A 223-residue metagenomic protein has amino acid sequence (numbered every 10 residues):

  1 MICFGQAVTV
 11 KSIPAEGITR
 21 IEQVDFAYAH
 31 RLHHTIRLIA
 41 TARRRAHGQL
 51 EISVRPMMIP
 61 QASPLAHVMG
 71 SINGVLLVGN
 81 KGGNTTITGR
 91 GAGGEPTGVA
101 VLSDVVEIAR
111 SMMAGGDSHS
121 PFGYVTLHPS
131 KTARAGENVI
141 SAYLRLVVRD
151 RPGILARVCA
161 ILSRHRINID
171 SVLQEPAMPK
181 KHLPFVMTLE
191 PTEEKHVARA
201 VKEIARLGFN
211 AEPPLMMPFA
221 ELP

Functional and structural regions predicted by a protein language model:
M1-H67, I72-G74: Substrate-binding/catalytic subdomain of NAD(P)-dependent oxidoreductase enzymes
C3-T9, V78-T85, N138: Short acidic (Asp/Glu) and glycine-rich catalytic loops that position anionic groups and cofactors
R37-L38, S53, L76, T86-T88 (+3 more regions): Structured core elements
A62-P64, E95, G115: Conserved nucleotide-binding/hydrolysis modules and their immediate coupling elements across P-loop/ASCE NTPase motors
S71, G79, T85-I87, E107: C-terminal transmembrane helices and immediately adjacent loops/tails of multi-pass membrane transport proteins
G74, N80-G82, S111-G116: A glycine- and small/hydrophobic-rich beta-loop-beta segment that serves as a flexible "lid/hinge" or phosphate-binding
G83-P96: Glycine-rich phosphate/pyrophosphate-binding beta-alpha loops
A100, V105-P223: A conserved regulatory-domain signal marking ACT and ACT-like small-molecule sensing domains and adjacent regulatory
